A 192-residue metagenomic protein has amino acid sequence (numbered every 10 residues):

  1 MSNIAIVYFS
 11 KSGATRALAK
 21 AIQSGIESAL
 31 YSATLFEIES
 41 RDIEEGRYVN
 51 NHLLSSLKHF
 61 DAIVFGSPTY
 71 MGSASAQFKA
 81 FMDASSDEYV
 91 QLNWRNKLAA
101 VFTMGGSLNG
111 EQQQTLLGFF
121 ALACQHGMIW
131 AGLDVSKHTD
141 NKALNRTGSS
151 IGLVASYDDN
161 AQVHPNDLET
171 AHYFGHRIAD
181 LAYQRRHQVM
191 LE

Functional and structural regions predicted by a protein language model:
M1-N93, V154-E192: N-terminal beta1-alpha1-beta2 submodule of the flavodoxin-like/Rossmannoid cofactor-binding fold
L98-N145: Short, glycine-/small-residue-rich phosphate/pyrophosphate-handling segment
R146-T147, I151: Long, amphipathic alpha-helical segments that form or neighbor coiled-coils/leucine zippers used for dimerization
